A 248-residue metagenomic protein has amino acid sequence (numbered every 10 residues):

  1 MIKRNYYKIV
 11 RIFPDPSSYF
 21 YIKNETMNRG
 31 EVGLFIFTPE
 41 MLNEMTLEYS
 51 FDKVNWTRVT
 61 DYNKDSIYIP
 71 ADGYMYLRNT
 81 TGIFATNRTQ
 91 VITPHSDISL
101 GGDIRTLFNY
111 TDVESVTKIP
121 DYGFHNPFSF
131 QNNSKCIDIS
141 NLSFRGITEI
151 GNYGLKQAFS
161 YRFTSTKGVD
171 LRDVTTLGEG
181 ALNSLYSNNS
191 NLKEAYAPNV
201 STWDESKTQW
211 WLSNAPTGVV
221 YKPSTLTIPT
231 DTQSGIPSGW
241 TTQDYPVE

Functional and structural regions predicted by a protein language model:
M1-R29, E248: Enriched but not universal
F20, N24, D61-I69, T86-P120 (+5 more regions): Structural signature of tandem-repeat unit edges
G30, P39-M45: Short proline/glycine-enriched turn/loop motifs at strand-loop junctions of beta-rich domains
E48-S50: Conserved Ser/Thr-centered positions that define the repeating blades of beta-propeller domains
V54-T60: Surface-exposed loop/edge segments in extracytoplasmic proteins
Y68-N79: Noncatalytic modules at the cell exterior or secretory-pathway interfaces, chiefly beta-strand-rich lectin/adhesion
K207-S213, T227-T241: Short, aromatic/basic amphipathic alpha-helical patches
